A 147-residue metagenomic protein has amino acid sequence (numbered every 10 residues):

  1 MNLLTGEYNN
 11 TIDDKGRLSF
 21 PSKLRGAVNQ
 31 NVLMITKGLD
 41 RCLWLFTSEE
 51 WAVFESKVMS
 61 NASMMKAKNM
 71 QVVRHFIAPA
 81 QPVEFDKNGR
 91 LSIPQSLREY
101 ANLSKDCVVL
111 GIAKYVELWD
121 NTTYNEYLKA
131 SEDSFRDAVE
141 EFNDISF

Functional and structural regions predicted by a protein language model:
M1-N10, D14-R17, K23-V83, K87 (+1 more regions): Flexible "stalk/tail and boundary" regions
